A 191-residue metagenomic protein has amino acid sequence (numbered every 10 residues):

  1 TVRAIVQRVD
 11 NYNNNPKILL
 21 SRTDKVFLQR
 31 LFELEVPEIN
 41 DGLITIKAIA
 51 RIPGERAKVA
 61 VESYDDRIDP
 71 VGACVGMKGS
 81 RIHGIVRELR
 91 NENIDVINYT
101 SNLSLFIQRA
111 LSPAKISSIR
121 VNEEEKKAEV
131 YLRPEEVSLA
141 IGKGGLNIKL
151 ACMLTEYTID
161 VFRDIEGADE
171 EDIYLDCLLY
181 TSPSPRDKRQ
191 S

Functional and structural regions predicted by a protein language model:
T1-E38, I44-L89, I94-I97, S138-I141 (+1 more regions): Single-stranded RNA-binding surfaces
F27-I49, Y99-S117, E166-L179: Long, charged amphipathic helices and adjacent flexible linkers at domain junctions
S63, P134, P185: Residues immediately flanking
V71, G79-R87, N93, L103-D172: Nucleotide-binding motor/catalytic cores of P-loop/tubulin-like NTPases across gene-expression machines
Y180-D187: Conserved small/polar residues in nucleotide/adenosyl-binding loops
